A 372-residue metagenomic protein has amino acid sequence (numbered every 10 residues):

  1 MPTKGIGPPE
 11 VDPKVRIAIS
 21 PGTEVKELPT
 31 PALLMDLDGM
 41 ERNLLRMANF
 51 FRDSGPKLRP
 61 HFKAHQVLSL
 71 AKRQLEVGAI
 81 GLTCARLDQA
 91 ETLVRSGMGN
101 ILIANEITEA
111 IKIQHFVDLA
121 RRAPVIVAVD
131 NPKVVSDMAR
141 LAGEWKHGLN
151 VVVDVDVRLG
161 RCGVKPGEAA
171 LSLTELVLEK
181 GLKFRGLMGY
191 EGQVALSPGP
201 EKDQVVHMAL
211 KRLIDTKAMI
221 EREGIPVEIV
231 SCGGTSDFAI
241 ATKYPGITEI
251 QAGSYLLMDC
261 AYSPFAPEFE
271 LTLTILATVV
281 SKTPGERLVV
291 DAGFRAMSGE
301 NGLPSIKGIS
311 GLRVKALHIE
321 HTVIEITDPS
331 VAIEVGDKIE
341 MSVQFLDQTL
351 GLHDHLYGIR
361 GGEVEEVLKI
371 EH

Functional and structural regions predicted by a protein language model:
M1-D118, I370-H372: A charged N-terminal "starter" segment
M40, K63, L93, V153 (+5 more regions): Conserved, mostly hydrophobic/aromatic
H61, A104, G233, G253 (+2 more regions): Generic beta-strand/beta-sheet core signal
H61-G189, V194-L196: Active-site-proximal beta-alpha core segment in soluble small-molecule metabolic enzymes
N150, D156-S263, P267: Active-site loop/helix belt of alpha/beta enzymes
S236-S310: Active-site loop ensemble at the mouth of alpha/beta enzyme cores that anchors a bound cofactor
T283-H372: C-terminal accessory subdomain/extension
